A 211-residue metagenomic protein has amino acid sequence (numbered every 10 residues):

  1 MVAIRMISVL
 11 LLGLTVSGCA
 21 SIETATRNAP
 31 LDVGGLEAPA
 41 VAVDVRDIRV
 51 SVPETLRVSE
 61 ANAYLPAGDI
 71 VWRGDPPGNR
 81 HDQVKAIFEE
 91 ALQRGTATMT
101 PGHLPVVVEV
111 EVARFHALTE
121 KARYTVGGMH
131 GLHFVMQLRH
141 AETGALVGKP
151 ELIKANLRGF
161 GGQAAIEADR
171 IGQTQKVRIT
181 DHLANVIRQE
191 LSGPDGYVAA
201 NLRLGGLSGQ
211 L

Functional and structural regions predicted by a protein language model:
M1-S8: Bacterial N-terminal signal peptides that target proteins for export
T15-G18: C-terminal motif of bacterial Sec signal peptides marking the signal peptidase cleavage site
A20-H81, G196-L211: A structural "domain/chain start" motif
A20-T26, Q163-L211: C-terminal/domain-edge helix-coil "capping" segments
A40, P76, R80-V84, F88 (+2 more regions): Extracytoplasmic/periplasmic, Sec-exported soluble proteins
A63-L65, D69-G78, V147-Q189: Short secondary-structure boundary motifs at beta->alpha junctions and helix caps
N79-H103, V110: Mid-chain, structured segments of secreted extracytoplasmic proteins
T98-V147, G159-F160, D169: Surface-exposed short loop/turn segments
